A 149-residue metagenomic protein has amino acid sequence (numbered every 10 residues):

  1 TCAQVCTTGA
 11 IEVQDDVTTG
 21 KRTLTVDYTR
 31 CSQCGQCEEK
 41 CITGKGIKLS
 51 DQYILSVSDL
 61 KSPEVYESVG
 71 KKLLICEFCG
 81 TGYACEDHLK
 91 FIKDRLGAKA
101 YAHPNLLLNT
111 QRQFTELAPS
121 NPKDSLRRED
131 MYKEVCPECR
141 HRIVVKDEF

Functional and structural regions predicted by a protein language model:
C2, D27-C37, V69-I75, E129-Y132: Short metal-coordination and nucleic-acid-contact micro-motifs, chiefly zinc-binding Cys/His arrays
C2-T19, Q36-L55, E77-L108, P122 (+1 more regions): Iron-sulfur cluster-binding cysteine motifs and their immediate structural context in ferredoxin-like electron-transfer
D15-T25, L55-V65, F114-P122: Short Cys/His-rich Zn2+-coordinating modules
Q52-F78: A contiguous pocket-lining binding segment that forms or flanks enzyme active sites
Y66-L73, H103-F114: A short, terminal or domain-edge coil/loop segment
D124-R128: Extracellular modular ligand-binding repeats in secreted and cell-surface proteins
